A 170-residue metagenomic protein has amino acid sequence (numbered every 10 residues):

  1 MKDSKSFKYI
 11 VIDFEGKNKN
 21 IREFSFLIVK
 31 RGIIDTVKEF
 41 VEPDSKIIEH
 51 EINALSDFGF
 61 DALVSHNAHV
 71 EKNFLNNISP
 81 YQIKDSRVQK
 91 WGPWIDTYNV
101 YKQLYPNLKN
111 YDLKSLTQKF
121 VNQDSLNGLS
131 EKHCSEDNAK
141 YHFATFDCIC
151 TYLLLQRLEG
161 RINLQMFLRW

Functional and structural regions predicted by a protein language model:
K2-K8, K19-E42, F58-W170: Metal-dependent phosphoesterase core characteristic of DEDDh/y 3'-5' exonuclease domains
Y9-D13: Short glycine-aspartate micro-motif
S45-F60: Short, basic/hydrophobic alpha-helical segments
